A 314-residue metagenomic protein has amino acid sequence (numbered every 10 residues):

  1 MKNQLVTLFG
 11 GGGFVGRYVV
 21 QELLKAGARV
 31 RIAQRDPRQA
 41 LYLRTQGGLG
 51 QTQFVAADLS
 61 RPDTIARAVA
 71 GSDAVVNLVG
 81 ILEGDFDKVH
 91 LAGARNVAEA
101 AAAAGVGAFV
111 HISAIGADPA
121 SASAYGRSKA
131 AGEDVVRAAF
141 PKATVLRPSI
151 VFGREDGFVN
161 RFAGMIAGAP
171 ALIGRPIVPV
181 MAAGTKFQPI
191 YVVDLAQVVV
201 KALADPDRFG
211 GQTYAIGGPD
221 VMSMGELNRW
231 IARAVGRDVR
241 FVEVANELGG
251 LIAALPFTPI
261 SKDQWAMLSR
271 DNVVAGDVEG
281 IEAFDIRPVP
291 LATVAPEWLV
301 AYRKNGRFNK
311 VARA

Functional and structural regions predicted by a protein language model:
K2-A28: N-terminal Rossmann NAD(P)H-binding glycine-rich loop of SDR-like oxidoreductase domains
L5, V274-A314: Amphipathic terminal alpha-helices
V15, V75, L195, V199 (+3 more regions): Non-catalytic, hydrophobic alpha-helical segments
R38-N96, A100-A103, A114-P119: NAD(P)H-binding glycine-rich loop region in Rossmannoid oxidoreductase-like domains and their noncatalytic homologs
D134-A167, I173-G174: Conserved beta-loop-beta element that borders a ligand/cofactor-binding pocket
G164-A202, P206-G210, Y214-A215: A conserved pocket-lining segment of Rossmann-fold NAD(P)-dependent short-chain dehydrogenase/reductase
G184-V193, Y214-A234, A245-L251, R287-V289: Substrate-binding strand-loop-helix patch in Rossmann-like NAD(P)-dependent oxidoreductase/epimerase domains
E226-A275, R313-A314: Terminal hydrophobic/aromatic helix or amphipathic segment near a protein terminus
